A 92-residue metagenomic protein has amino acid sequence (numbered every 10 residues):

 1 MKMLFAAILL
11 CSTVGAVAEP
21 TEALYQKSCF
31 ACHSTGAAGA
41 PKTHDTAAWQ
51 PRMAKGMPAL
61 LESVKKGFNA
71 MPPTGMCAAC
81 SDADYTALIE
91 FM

Functional and structural regions predicted by a protein language model:
M1-L4: Positively charged n-region of N-terminal signal peptides that target proteins for export
A6-L9: Sec-dependent N-terminal signal peptides
T13-V14: N-terminal signal peptide c-region/cleavage motif recognized by signal peptidases
V17-E19: Boundary of Sec targeting at the N-terminus
T21, Y25-S28, G36, G56 (+1 more regions): Short pre-active-site segment immediately N-terminal to redox-active cysteine/selenocysteine motifs in thiol-based
S28-T35, L88, M92: The canonical Cys-X-X-Cys-His
S34-E62: Gly/Gly-Pro-rich "capping" loops immediately C-terminal to redox-active cysteine motifs in periplasmic/lumenal
K42, L60-A87, M92: Axial heme c-ligation environment in periplasmic c-type cytochrome domains
